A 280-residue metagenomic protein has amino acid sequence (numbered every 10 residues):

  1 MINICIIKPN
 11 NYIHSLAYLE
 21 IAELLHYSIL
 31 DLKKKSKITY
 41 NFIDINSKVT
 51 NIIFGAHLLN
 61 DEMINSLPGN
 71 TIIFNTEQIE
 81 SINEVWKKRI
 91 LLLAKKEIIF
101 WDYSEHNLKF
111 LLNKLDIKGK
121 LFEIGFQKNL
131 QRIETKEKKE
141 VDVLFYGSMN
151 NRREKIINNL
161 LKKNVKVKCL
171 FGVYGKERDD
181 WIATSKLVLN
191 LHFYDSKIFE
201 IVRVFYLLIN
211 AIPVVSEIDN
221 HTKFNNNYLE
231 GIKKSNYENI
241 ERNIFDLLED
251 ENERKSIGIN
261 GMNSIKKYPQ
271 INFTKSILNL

Functional and structural regions predicted by a protein language model:
I2-K48, G55-L229, N272, S276: Nucleotide-sugar donor-binding catalytic core of glycosyltransferases
L25, D219, D246, G261-S264: Short alpha-helical scaffold segments that flank and stabilize functional sites
F122, K234-S235: Hydrophobic residues at beta-strand termini and immediately following loops that shape nucleotide-binding pockets
R203, N243, N260-G261: Short, hydrophobic/aromatic alpha-helical segments in well-folded domains
K223-I232, I240, R254: C-terminal low-complexity, acidic/polar tails when present
N236-E253: C-terminal "capping" alpha-helix adjacent to the active site of nucleotide-linked donor transferases in cell-envelope
L248-L280: A charged, aromatic-enriched C-terminal amphipathic alpha-helix characteristic of glycosyltransferases across folds
